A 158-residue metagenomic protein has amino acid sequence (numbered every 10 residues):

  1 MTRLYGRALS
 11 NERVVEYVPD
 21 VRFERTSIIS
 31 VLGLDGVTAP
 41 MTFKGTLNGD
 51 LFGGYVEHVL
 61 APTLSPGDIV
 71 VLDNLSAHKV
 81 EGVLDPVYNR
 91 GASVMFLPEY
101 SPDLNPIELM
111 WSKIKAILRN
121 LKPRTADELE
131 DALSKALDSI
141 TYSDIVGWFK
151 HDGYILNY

Functional and structural regions predicted by a protein language model:
M1-Y158: Short functional hotspots at interaction and active-site rims
